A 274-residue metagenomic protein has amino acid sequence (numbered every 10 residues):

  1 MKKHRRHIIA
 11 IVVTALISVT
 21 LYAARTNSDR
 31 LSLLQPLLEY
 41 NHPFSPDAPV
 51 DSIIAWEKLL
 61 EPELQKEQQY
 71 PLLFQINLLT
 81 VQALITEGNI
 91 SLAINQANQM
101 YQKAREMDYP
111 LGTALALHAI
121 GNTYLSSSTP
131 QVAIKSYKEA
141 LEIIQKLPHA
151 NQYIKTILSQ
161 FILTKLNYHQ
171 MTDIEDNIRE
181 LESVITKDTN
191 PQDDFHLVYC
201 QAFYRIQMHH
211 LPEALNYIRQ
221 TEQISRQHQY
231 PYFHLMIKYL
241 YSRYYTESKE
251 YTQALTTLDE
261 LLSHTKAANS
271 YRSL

Functional and structural regions predicted by a protein language model:
K2-I9: Bacterial N-terminal signal peptides that target proteins for export
A10-S18: Bacterial N-terminal signal peptides
T20-L274: A "functional boundary" signal
